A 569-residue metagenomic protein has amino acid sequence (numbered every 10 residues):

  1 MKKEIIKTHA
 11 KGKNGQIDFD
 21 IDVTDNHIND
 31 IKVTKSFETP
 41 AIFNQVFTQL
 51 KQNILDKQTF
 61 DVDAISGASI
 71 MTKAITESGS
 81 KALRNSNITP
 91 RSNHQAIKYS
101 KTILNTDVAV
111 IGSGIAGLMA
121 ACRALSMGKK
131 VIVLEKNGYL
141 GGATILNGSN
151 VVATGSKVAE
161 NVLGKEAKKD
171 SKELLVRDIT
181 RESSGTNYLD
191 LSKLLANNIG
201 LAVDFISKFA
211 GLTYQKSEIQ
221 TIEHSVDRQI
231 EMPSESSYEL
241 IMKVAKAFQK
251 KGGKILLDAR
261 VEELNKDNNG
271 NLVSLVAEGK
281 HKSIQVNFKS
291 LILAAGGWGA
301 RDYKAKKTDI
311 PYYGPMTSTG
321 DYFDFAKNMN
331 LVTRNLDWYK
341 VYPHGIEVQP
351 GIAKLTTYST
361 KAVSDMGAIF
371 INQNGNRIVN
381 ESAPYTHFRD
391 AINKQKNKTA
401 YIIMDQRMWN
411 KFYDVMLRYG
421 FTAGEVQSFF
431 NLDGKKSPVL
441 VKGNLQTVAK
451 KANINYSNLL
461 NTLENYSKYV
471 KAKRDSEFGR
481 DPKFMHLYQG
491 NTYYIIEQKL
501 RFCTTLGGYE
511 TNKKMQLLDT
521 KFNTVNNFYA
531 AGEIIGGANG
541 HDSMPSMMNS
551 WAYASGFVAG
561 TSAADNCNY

Functional and structural regions predicted by a protein language model:
K2-A96: Active-site- and interface-proximal helix/loop "cap" or "latch" segments in soluble metabolic and energy-transducing
D61, I65, K130, I145-K254 (+4 more regions): Conserved N-terminal/central alpha/beta ligand/cofactor-binding core
I103-T106, K280-S290, T524: Core beta-strand elements of the Rossmann-like FAD/NAD(P) dinucleotide-binding domain in flavoenzyme oxidoreductases
N105-V133: N-terminal Rossmann-like FAD-binding beta1-loop-alpha1 element of flavoenzymes
L140, L195-K282, R301-Y303, I346-V348 (+2 more regions): Conserved redox-cofactor binding core of oxidoreductases
E263-K266, N458-D542: A glycine-rich dinucleotide-binding beta-alpha-beta segment and adjacent secondary-structure elements that constitute
N287-P350, S546-N549, V558, S562: Glycine-rich loop(s) and the adjacent beta-strand/alpha-helix scaffold that form part
F323-F325, V332-I454: An anion/pyrophosphate-binding glycine-rich loop and adjacent beta-alpha core in soluble alpha-beta enzymes
